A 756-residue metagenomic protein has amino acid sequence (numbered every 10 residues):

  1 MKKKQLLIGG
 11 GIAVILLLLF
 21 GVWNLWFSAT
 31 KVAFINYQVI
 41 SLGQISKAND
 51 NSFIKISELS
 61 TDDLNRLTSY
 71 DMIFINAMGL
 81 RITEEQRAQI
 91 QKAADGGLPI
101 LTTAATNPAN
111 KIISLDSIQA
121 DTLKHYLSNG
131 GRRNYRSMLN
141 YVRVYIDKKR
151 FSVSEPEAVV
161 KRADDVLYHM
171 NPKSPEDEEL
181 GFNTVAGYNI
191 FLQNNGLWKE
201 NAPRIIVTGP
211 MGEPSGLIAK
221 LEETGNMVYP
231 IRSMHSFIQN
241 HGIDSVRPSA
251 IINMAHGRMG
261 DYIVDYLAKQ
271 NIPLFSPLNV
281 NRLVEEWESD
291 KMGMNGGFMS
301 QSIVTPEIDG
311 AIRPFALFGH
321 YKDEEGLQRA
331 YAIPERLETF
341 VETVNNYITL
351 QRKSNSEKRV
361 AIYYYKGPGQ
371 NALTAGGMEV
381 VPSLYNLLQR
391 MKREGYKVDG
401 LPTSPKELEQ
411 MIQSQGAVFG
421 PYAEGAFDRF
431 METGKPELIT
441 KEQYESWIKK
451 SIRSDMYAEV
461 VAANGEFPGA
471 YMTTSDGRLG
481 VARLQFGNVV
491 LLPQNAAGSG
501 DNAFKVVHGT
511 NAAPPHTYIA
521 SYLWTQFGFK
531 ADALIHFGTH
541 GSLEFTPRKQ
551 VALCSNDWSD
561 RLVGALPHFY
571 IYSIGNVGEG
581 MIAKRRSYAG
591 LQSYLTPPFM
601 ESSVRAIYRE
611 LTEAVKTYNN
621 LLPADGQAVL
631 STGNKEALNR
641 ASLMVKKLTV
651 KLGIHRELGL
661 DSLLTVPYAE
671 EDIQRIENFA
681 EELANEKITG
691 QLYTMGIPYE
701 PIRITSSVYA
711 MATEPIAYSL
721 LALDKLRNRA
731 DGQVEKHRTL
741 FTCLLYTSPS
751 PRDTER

Functional and structural regions predicted by a protein language model:
G9-G21: Hydrophobic membrane-insertion alpha-helices, especially the h-region of bacterial N-terminal signal peptides
A29-E58, G209-M227: Short, charged N-terminal beta->alpha structural module
N49-T68, M227-I243: A short, well-structured beta->alpha microelement
A219-K220, T224-M227, I231-V246, N253 (+4 more regions): Extended, regular secondary-structure scaffolds
S276-L278, E286, A375-G400, V490-Q494 (+1 more regions): Catalytic or ion-translocation cores adjacent to nucleophile or general acid/base/metal-coordination motifs in diverse
M294-L327, A426-A513: Active-site cores of enzymes that catalyze phosphoryl transfer or operate on phosphate-rich substrates
F545-N556, D560, G564-R729, H737 (+1 more regions): Eukaryote-biased recognition of electropositive, low-complexity segments and basic polyanion/acidic-motif-binding
Y746-R756: Single conserved hydrophobic/aromatic residue that forms the stacking wall/gate of nucleotide- or nucleobase-binding
